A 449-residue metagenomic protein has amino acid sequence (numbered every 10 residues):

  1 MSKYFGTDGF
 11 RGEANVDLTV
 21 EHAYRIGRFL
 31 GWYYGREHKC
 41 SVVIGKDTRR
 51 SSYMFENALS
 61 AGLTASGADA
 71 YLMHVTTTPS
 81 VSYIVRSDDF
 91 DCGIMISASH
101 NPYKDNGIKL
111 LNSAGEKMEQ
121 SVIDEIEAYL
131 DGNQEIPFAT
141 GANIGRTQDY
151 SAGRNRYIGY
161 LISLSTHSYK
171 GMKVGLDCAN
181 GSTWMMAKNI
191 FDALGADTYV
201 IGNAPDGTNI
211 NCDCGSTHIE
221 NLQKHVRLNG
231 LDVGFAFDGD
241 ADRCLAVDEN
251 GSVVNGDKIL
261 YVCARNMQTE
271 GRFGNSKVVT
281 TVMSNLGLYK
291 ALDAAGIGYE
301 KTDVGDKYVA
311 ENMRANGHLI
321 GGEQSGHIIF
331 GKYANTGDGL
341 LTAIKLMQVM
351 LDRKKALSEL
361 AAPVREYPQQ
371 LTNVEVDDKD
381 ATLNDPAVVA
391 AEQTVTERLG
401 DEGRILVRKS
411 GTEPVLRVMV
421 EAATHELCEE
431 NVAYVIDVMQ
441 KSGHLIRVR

Functional and structural regions predicted by a protein language model:
M1-A61, A65-S66, T147-V174, D380 (+1 more regions): An N-terminal, well-structured beta->alpha segment
D8, I44, V81, I94 (+11 more regions): Buried hydrophobic positions in well-ordered alpha/beta secondary-structure cores of metabolic enzymes
E13, N106-N229: Gly/Ser/Thr-enriched, mixed-charge loops and adjacent short helices that form phosphate/oxyanion-binding elements
C40-D105, N189-V247: N-terminal small/polar loop signature for handling phosphorylated ligands or for N-terminal nucleophile
G45-D47, L176-C178, D248, K332 (+1 more regions): Short glycine-centered, acidic/aromatic-flanked micro-motifs in structured strand/loop junctions that mark active-site
A70-P79, V253-G256, T280-T281, T302-D303: Active-site nucleophile and cofactor-binding loops and adjacent substrate-binding regions of central metabolic enzymes
Y103-N106, L110-E119, A128, S168-K170 (+2 more regions): Replace "Mg2+/Mn2+-dependent" with "divalent metal-dependent
V233, E270-R449: Phosphate-binding and adjacent anionic-ligand microenvironments
